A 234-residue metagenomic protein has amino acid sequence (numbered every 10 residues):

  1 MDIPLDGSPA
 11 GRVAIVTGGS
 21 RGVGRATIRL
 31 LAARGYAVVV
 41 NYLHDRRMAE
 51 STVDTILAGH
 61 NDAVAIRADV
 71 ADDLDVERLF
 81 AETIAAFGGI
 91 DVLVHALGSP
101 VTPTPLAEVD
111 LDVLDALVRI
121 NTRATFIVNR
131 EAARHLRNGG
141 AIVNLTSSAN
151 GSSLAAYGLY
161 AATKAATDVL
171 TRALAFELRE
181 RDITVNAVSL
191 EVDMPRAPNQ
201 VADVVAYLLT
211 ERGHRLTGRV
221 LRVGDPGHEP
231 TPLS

Functional and structural regions predicted by a protein language model:
V13, S20-R21: Conserved glycine-rich cofactor-binding loop
R34-S51: Conserved glycine-rich Rossmann-like NAD(P)H-binding loop of the short-chain dehydrogenase/reductase
E77, G98-D115, R134, A156-L159: Conserved mid-core segment of classical short-chain dehydrogenase/reductases
S99-P100, A141-A166, T171-E180, L190-M194: Catalytic loop of short-chain dehydrogenase/reductase
A107-F126, V143, T167: Catalytic Tyr-X3-Lys loop
N129-R130, R172: A short, exposed helix-loop element centered on a Lys and neighboring polar residues
R134, F176-E177, H214: Alpha-helical segment proximal to the catalytic Tyr-Lys
E180, A187-V188, M194-S234: C-terminal helical subdomain
